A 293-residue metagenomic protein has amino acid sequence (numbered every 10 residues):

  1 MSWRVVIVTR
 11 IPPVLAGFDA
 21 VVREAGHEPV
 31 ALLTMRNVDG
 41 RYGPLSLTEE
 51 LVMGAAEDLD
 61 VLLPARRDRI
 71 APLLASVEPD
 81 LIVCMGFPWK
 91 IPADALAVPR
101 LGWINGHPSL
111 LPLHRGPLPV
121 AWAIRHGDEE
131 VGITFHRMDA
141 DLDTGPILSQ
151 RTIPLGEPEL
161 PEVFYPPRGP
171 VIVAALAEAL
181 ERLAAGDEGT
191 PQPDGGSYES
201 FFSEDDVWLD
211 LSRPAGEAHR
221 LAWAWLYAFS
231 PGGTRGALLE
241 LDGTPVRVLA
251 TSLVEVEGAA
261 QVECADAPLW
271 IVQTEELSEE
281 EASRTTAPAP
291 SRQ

Functional and structural regions predicted by a protein language model:
M1-G233, T251-S278, T285-Q293: One-carbon transfer enzymes
G233-V248: Short, structured protein-protein interaction patches enriched in aromatics and acidic/basic residues, typified by
